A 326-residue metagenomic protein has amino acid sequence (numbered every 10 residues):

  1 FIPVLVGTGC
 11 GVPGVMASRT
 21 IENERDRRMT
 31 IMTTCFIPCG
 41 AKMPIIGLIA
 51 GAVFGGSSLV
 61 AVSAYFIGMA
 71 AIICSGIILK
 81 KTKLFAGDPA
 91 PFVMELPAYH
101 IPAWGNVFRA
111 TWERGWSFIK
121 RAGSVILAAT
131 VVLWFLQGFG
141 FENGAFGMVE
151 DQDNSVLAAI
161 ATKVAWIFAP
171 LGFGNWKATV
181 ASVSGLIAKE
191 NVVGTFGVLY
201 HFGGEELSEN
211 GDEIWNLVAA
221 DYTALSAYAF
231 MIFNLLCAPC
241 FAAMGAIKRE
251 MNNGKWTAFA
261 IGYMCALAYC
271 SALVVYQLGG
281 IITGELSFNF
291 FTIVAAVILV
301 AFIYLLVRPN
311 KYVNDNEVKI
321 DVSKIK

Functional and structural regions predicted by a protein language model:
F1-G11, A86-A110, L157, Y200-D212 (+2 more regions): Juxtamembrane inter-helical linkers in multi-pass membrane proteins
T8-P13, M32-G47, S63-I72, I187-V193 (+2 more regions): Membrane-embedded alpha-helical segments of transport systems, primarily multispan ion/solute transporters
G14-R28, V131-C265: Extended, low-charge hydrophobic alpha-helical regions
A17-T33, L79-L96, A243-T257, Y312-V322: Juxtamembrane helix-loop transition segments at the membrane interface in multi-pass membrane proteins
E22, F36, G40-V62, G245-M251 (+1 more regions): Transmembrane helix-loop junctions at the membrane interface of multipass transporters and ion channels
C35-P38, V53-F54, V60-S75, V149-F168 (+2 more regions): Small-residue-enriched core segments of transmembrane alpha-helices in multipass membrane transport and channel
A50-A52, Y65-K80, I126-G138, I232-N234 (+2 more regions): Hydrophobic core segments of alpha-helical transmembrane domains in multi-pass membrane transport and ion-translocation
G56, L84-F85, P89, Y99-M148 (+1 more regions): Long hydrophobic segments that form regular secondary structure
